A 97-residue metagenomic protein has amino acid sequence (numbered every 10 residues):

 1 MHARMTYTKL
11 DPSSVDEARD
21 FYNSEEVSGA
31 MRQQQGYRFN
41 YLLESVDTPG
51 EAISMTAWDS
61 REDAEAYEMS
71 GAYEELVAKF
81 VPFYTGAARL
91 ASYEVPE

Functional and structural regions predicted by a protein language model:
M1-A52, D59-G71, T85-E97: Short S/T/G/P-rich N-terminal loop/turn motif that feeds into the first structured element of a domain
E74-K79: Low-complexity, intrinsically disordered Gly/Pro/Thr-rich segments
F80-Y84: Short, conserved catalytic or adaptor-binding loops enriched in Gly and charged residues
